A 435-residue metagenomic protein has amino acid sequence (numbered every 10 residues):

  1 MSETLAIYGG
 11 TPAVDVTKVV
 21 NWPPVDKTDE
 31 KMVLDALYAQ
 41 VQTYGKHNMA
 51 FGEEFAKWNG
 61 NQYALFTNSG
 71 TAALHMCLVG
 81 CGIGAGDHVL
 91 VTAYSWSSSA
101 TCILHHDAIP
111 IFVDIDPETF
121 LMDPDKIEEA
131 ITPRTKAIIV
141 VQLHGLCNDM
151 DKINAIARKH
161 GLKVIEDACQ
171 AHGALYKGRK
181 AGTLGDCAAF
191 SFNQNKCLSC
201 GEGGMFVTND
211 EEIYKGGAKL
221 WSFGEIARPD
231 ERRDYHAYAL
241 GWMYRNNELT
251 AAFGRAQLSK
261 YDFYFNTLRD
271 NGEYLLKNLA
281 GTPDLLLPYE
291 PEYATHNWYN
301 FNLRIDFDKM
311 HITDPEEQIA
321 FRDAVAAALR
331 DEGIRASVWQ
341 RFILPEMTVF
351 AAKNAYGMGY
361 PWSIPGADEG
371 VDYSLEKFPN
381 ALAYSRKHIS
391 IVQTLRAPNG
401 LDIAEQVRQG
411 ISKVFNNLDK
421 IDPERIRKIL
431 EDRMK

Functional and structural regions predicted by a protein language model:
M1, A352-K435: PLP-dependent enzyme catalytic core of the Aspartate aminotransferase-like
M1-V41, I391: N-terminal "arm"/small-domain region of PLP-dependent enzymes with the aminotransferase-like
V41-H88, C102-L104, F112-D114, R179: Phosphate-binding glycine-rich loop
V79, I83-A168, L175: PLP-dependent aminotransferase-like
I131, A155-K163, M205-S222, A320 (+1 more regions): Basic phosphate/pyrophosphate-binding loop/patch that engages nucleotide-derived ligands
A171-K177, L184-L303: Active-site region of PLP-dependent enzymes
R232-R245, L276-T348, I426-M434: Conserved small-domain helix->loop->beta segment predominantly found in fold-type I
